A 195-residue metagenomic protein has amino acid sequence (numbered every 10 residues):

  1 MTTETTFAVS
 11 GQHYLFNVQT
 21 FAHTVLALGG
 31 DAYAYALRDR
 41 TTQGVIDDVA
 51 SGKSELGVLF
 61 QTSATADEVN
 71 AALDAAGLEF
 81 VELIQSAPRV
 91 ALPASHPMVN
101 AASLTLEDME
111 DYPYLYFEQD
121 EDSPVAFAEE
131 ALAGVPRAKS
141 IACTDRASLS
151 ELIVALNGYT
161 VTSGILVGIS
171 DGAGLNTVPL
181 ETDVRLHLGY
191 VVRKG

Functional and structural regions predicted by a protein language model:
M1-F7, E107-D111: Immediate post-signal peptide segment of exported/extracytoplasmic ligand-binding proteins
T3-E68: Central regulatory/effector-binding core of bacterial HTH transcription factors
T6-Q12, G57, A91, L115 (+2 more regions): Short, well-ordered beta-strand segments
N17-A22, A64-A66, L106-G134: Secondary-structure junction motif
T41, A50-E55, Q119-N176: Hydrophobic hinge/microswitch elements
I46, A50, F80, L106 (+1 more regions): Short hydrophobic/charged patches on amphipathic alpha-helices used for structural packing and interfaces
E68, A75-V81, S86, S148-G195: Beta-alpha-beta core module
A72-P88, L92-Y114: Flexible hinge/capping segments at coil-to-helix
